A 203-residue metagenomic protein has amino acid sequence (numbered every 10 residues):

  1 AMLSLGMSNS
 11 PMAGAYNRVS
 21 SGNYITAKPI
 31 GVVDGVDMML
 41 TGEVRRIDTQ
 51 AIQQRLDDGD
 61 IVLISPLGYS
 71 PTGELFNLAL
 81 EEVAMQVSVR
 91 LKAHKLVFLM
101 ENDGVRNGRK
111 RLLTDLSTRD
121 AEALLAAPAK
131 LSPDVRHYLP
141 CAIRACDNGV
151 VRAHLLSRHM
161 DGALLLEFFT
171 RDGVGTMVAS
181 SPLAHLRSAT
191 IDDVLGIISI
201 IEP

Functional and structural regions predicted by a protein language model:
A1-R152, L156-H159, R187-G196, I201: Nucleotide/pyrophosphate-binding catalytic subdomain
K110, E167-T170: Short, mixed-charge aromatic SLiMs
I143, H159-D161, L165, G173: C-terminal catalytic subdomain
L165-L166, I198: A short local structural element in Rossmann-fold oxidoreductases
F169-I191: Conserved N-terminal entry element of GNAT/NAT acetyltransferase domains
